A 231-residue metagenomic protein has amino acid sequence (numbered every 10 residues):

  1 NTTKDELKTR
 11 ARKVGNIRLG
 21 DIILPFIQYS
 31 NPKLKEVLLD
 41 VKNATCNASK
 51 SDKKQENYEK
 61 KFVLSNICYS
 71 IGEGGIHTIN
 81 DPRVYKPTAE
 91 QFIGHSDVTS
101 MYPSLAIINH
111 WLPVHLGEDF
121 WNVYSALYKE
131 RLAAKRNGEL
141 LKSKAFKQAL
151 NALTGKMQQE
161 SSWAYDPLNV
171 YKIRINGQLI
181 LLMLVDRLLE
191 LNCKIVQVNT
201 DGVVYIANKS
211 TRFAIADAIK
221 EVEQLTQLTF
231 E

Functional and structural regions predicted by a protein language model:
N1-T99, P103-S104, M183, R187-E223 (+1 more regions): Conserved "right-hand" nucleotidyltransferase catalytic core of DNA-directed polymerases
P87-E231: Conserved catalytic core of nucleic-acid polymerases
